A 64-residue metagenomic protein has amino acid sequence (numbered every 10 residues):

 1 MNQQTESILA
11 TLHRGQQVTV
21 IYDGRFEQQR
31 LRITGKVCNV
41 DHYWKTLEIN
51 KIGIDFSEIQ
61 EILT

Functional and structural regions predicted by a protein language model:
M1-R30, E48-N50, D55, E61-T64: Short glycine-rich, low-complexity segments
R30-V40: Short beta-strand-centered aromatic/proline hotspots
C38-K45, T64: Short, conserved beta-turn/loop elements at beta-strand boundaries and strand-helix junctions
